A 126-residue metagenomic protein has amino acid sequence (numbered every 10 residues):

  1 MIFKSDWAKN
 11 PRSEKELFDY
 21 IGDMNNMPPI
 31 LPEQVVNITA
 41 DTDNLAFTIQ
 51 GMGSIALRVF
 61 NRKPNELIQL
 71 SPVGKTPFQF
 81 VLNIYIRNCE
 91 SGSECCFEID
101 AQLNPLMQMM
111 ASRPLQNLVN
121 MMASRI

Functional and structural regions predicted by a protein language model:
M1-F3, F47, D100: Extended beta-strand/beta-hairpin segments
M1-T39: Hydrophobic ligand-binding cavity/cleft-lining segments
F3-S5, G53-L57, F78-N83: Short, surface-exposed coil-to-beta transition loops
W7-P11, A46-T48, R58, Y85: Generic structural detector for well-ordered beta-strands
E14, F60-N65, Y85-E94: A short, structured loop/turn motif at beta-sheet edges
L17-I21, M27, L45, V59 (+3 more regions): Hydrophobic pocket/interface hotspot
P28-P29, Q34-T76: Glycine-rich portal/gate segments that line the openings of hydrophobic small-molecule binding cavities
P72-S124: Beta-strand/loop substructures that line and gate deep hydrophobic ligand-binding cavities in soluble
